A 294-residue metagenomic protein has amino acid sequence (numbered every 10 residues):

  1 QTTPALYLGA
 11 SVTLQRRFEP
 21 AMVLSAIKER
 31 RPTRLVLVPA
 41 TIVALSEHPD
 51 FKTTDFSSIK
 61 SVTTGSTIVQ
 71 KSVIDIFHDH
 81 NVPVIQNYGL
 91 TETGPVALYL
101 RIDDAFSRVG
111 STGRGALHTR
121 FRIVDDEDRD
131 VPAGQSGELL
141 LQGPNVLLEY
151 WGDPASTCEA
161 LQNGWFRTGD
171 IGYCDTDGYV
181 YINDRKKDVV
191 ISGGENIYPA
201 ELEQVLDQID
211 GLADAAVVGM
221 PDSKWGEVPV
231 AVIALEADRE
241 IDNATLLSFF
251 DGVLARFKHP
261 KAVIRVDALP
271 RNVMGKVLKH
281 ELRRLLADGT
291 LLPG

Functional and structural regions predicted by a protein language model:
Q1-Y7: Conserved coil-to-alpha-helix start sites within the AMP-binding
Y7-V12, L24, E29-L37, S46-S107 (+1 more regions): Gly/Ser/Thr-rich phosphate-binding loop
A10-R30, P39-T41, I197-L202, S248: ATP-dependent adenylate-forming carboxylate-activation enzymes
L35, G143, L148-E149, S156-E159 (+4 more regions): AMP-binding/adenylate-forming catalytic core of the ANL superfamily
S66, G89, G113, D170 (+1 more regions): Active-site glycine-centered loops adjacent to acidic/histidine catalytic or metal-binding residues that shape
L98, R114-H118, R129-A160, E195-I197: Conserved ATP/PPi-binding loop(s) of AMP-dependent carboxylate-activating enzymes
R108, R120-L140, T176-D177, R239-N243 (+1 more regions): Conserved beta-loop-beta connector loops within the AMP-binding
R284-G294: Acidic/polar alpha-helix N-cap and adjacent early helical turns within long charge-rich amphipathic helices/linkers
